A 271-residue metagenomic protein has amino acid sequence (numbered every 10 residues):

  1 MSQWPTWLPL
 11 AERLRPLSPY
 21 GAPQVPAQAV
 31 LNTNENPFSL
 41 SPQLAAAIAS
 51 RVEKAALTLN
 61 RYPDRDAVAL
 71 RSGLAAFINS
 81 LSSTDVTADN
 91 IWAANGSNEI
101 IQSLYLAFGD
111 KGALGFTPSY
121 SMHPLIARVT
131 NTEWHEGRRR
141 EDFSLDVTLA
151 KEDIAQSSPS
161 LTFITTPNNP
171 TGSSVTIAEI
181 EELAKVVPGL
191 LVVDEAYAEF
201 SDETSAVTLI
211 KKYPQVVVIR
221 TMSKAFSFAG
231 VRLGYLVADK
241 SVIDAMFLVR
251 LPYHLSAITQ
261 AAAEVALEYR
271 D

Functional and structural regions predicted by a protein language model:
S2-G96, S103: N-terminal small-domain helix-loop-helix segment of the aminotransferase-like
A11, Q28, S41, A45 (+9 more regions): A general structural signal for well-ordered alpha-helical segments in protein cores
T33, P170, E195-A196, T221: Generic detector of well-ordered alpha-helical packing
T58-K185, Y197-Y213, V217: Conserved core of the PLP fold type I
L190: Active-site/ligand-binding-proximal alpha/beta "capping" segment
Q215-D271: PLP-dependent aminotransferase class I/II
